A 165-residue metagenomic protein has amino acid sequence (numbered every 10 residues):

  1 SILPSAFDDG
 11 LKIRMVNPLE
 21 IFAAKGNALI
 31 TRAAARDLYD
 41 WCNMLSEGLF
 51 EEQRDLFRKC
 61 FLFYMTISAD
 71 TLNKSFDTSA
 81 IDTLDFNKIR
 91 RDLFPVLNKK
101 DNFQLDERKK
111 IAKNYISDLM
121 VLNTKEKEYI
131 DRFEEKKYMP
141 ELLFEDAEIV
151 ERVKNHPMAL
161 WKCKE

Functional and structural regions predicted by a protein language model:
S1-E165: Structured mid-to-C-terminal alpha-helical surface segments
